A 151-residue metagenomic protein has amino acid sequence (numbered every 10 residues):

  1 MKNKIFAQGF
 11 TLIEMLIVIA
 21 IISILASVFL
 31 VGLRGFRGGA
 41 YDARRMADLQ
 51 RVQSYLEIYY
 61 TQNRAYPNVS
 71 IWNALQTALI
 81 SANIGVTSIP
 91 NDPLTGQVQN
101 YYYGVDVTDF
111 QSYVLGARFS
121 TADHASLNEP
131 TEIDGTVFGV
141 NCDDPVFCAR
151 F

Functional and structural regions predicted by a protein language model:
M1-I5, A74, E129: N-terminal cationic leader/targeting segments used for protein routing and processing
K2, F6-L33: N-terminal single-pass transmembrane signal-anchor helix
K4, Y41, Y55: Generic anion/oxyanion-binding catalytic loop in active/binding sites
I19, M46, Q53: Conserved catalytic core of two-component sensor histidine kinases
S27, G38, S54, I58-T61: Regular, well-ordered alpha-helical segments
L30-Q50: Aliphatic-rich helix starts adjacent to a transmembrane/signal segment
E57-T121: Extracellular/periplasmic head regions of type IV pilus-like filament subunits
T108-F151: Short, surface-exposed interaction loops/tails
